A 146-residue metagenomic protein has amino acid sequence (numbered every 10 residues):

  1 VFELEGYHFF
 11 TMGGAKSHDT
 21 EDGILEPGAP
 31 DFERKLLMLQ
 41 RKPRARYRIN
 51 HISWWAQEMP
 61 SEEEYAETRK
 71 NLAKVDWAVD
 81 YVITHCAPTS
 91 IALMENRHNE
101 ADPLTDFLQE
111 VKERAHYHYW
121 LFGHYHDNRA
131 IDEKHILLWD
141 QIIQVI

Functional and structural regions predicted by a protein language model:
V1, V75, V79-V82, V111 (+1 more regions): Extended aliphatic helical segments
V1-G6, A130-D132: Short acidic-hydrophobic surface loop/beta-edge motif
E3, T11, L137-W139: Structural signal for conserved beta-strand scaffold positions within catalytic alpha/beta enzyme cores
E5-N99: Active-site-proximal loop/helix segment associated with metal-binding centers of metalloenzymes
A87-I146: Conserved beta-sheet core of the metallophosphoesterase superfamily
